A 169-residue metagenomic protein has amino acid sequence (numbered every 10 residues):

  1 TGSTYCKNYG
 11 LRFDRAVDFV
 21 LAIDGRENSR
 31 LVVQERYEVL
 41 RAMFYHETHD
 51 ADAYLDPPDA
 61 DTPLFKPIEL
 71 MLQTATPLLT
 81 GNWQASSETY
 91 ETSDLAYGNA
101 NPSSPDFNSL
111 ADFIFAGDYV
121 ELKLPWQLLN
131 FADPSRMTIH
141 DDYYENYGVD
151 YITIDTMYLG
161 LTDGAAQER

Functional and structural regions predicted by a protein language model:
T1-R169: Surface-exposed extracytoplasmic segments
